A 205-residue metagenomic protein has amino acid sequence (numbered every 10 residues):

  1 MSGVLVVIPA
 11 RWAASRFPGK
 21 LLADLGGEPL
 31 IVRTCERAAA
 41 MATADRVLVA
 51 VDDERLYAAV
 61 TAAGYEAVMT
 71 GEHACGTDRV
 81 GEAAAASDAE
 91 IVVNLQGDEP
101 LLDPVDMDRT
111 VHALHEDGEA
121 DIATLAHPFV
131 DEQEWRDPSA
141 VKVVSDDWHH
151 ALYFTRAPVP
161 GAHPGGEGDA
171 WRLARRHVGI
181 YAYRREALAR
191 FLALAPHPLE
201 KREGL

Functional and structural regions predicted by a protein language model:
G3-A50: N-terminal glycine-rich phosphate-binding loop and ensuing alpha1 helix
V6, V47-V49, V92, I122-A123 (+1 more regions): Hydrophobic/aromatic residues located in beta-strands of well-ordered beta-sheets within soluble catalytic
R16, L101, A182: Short aromatic/basic micro-patch
A44, A89, G118-A120: Short, high-confidence coil segments that cap the C-terminus of an alpha-helix and link into the following beta-strand
L48, E54-H112: Short phosphate-binding loop-to-helix
P104-L194: Conserved core of the sugar-phosphate nucleotidyltransferase
A195-L205: Donor nucleotide-sugar recognition loop
